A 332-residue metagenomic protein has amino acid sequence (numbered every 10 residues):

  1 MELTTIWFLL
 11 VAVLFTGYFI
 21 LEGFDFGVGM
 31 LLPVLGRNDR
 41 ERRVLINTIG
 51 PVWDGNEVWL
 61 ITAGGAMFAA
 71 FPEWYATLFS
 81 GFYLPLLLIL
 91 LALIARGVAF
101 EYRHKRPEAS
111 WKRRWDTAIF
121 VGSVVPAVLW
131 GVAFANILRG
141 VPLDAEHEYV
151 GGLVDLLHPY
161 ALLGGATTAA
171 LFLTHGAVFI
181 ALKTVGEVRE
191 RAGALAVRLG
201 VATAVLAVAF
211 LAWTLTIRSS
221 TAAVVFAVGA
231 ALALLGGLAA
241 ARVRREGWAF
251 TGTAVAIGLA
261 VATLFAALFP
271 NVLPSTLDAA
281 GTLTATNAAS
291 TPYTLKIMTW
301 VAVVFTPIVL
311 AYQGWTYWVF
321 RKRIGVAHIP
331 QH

Functional and structural regions predicted by a protein language model:
M1-G55, I61-G64: N-terminal signal-anchor module of multipass membrane proteins
V13-T16, I20, V44-V58, G81-L91 (+3 more regions): Alpha-helical transmembrane segments of integral membrane proteins, especially early/N-terminal helices
V28-P51, F68-W74, E101-K112, T174-A194 (+4 more regions): Juxtamembrane membrane-water interface segments of multi-pass membrane proteins, especially cytoplasmic-side
V52-S123, D144, T221: Membrane-interface helix-loop-helix modules in multi-pass inner-membrane proteins
Y102-A249, T263-A266: Long, contiguous internal "core" modules enriched in hydrophobic/ aromatic residues
L156-L171, P292-V309: Hydrophobic alpha-helical transmembrane segments
G258-A280: Juxtamembrane non-transmembrane "cap" segments at the membrane-aqueous interface of multi-pass membrane proteins
S275-I297: Short, membrane-exposed interhelical loops at transmembrane-helix boundaries
